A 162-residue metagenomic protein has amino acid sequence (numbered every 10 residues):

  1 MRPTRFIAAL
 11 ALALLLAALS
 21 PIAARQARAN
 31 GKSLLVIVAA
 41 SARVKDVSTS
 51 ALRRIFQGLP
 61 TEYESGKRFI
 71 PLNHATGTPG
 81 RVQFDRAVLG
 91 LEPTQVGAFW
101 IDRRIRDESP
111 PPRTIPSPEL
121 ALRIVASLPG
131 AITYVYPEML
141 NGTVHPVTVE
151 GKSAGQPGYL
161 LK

Functional and structural regions predicted by a protein language model:
M1-T4: N-terminal secretory signal peptides that target proteins for export/translocation
F6-A9, A29: General helical structural elements
A9-A18: Bacterial N-terminal signal peptides
L19-A24: N-terminal twin-arginine translocation
R25-K162: Exported/periplasmic ABC-transporter solute-binding proteins
